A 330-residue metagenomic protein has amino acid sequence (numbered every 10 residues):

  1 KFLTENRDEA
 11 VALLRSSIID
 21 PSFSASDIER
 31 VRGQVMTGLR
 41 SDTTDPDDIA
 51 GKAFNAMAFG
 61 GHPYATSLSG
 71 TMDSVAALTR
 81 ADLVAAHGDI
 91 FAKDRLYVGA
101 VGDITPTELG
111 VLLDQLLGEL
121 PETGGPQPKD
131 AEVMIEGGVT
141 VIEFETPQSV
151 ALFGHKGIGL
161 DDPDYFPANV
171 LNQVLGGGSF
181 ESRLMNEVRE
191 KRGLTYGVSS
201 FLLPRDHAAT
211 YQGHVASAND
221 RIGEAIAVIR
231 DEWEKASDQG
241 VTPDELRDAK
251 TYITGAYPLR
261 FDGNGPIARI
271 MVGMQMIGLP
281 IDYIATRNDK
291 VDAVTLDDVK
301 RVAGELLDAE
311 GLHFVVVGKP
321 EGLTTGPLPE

Functional and structural regions predicted by a protein language model:
K1-G124, V141, P167, K191-R192 (+1 more regions): Charge-rich, well-structured scaffold segments of protease-associated domains
G125-E181: His/Glu-based metal-binding/catalytic segments typifying zinc-dependent metallopeptidases
E181-S182, I267: Generic non-transmembrane alpha-helix signal with a bias for helix starts/N-cap capping motifs
